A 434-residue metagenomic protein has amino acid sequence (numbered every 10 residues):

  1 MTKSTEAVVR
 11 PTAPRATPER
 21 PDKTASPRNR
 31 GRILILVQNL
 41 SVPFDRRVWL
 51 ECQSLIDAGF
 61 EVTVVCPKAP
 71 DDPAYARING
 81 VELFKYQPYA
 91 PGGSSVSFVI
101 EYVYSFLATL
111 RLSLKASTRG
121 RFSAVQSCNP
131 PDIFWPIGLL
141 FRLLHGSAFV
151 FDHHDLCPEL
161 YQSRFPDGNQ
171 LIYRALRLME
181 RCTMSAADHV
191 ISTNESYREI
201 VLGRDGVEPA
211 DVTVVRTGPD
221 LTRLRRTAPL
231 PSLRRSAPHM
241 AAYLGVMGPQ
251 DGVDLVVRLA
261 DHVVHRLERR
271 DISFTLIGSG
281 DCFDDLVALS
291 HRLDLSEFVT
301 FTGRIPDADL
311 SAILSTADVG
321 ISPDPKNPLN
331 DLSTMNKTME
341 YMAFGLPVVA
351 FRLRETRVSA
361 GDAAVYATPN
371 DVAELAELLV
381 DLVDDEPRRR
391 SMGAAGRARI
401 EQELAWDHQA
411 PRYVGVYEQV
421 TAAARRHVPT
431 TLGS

Functional and structural regions predicted by a protein language model:
T2-D72, A76-F84, L432-S434: N-terminal subdomain of nucleotide-sugar transferases
L34, L233-D261, T275: Conserved donor-binding/catalytic core segment of Leloir-type glycosyltransferases
D45, D251, P306-I313, G320-A343 (+1 more regions): Nucleotide-sugar-dependent
R46, L50, V246-V264, D284 (+1 more regions): A conserved mid-protein helix/loop that constitutes part of the nucleotide-sugar donor-binding site
L110, L114, L140-L144, F151 (+2 more regions): Membrane-proximal helix-turn-helix segments that form the acceptor-binding/catalytic region of lipid-linked
S196, T217-G218: Carbohydrate-associated surface elements
L267, I277, D284-D309: Nucleotide-activated donor-binding/catalytic signature segment of Leloir-type glycosyltransferases, i.e., the conserved
A364-A373, D381-P387: Conserved acidic donor-binding segment of nucleotide-sugar-dependent glycosyltransferases
